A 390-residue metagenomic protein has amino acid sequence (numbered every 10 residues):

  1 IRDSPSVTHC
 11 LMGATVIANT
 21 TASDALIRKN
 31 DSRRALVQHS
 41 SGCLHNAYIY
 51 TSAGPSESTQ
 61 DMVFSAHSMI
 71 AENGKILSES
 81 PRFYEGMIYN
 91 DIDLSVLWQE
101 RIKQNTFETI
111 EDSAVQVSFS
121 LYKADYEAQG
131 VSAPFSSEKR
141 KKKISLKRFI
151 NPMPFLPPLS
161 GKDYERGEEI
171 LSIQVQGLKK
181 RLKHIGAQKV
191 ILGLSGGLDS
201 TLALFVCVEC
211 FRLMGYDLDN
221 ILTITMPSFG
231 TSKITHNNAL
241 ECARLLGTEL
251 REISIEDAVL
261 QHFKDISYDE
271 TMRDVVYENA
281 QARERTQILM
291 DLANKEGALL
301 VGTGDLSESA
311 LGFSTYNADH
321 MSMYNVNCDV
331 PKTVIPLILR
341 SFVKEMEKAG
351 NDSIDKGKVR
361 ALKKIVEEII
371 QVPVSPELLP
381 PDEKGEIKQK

Functional and structural regions predicted by a protein language model:
I1, H9-T15, A22, I110 (+3 more regions): Intrinsic structural disorder
R2-I88: CN hydrolase (nitrilase-like) catalytic-core segments centered on the catalytic cysteine and neighboring Lys/Glu
L44-N46, P55-S58, E72, E79 (+2 more regions): ATP/NTP-dependent adenylation/nucleotidyl-transfer catalytic domains that generate, transfer, or process NMP-activated
D91: Catalytic-loop region of hydrolases
